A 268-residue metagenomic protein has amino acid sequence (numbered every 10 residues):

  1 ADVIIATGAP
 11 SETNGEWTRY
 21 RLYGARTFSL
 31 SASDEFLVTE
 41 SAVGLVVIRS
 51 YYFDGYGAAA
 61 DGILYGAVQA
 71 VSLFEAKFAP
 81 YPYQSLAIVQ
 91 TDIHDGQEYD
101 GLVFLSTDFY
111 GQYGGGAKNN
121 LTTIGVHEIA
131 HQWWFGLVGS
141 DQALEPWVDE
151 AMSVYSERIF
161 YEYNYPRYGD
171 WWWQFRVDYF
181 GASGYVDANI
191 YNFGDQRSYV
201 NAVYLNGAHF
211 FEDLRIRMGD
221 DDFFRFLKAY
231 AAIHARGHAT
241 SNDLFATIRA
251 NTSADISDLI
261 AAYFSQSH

Functional and structural regions predicted by a protein language model:
A1-V126: Hydrophobic helix-coil surface modules that form long, contiguous segments used for peptide/substrate interaction
L45-R49, A79-L86, A130, M218-F223 (+1 more regions): Loop/turn elements at helix/coil->beta-strand transitions in domains of secreted/extracellular proteins
R49-S50, A87-Q90, V103-L105, W147 (+4 more regions): Structural recognition of the beta-strand scaffold that forms the well-ordered cores of secreted hydrolase catalytic
Y52-G62, Q142-A143, D195-V200, D213 (+1 more regions): Second-shell loop/turn segments in exported
Y65-V68, F104-W173, L227: Zinc-dependent metallopeptidase catalytic helix centered on the HExxH motif and its immediate flanking segment
P80-V89, S140-E145, R167-W171, R225-F226 (+1 more regions): Surface-exposed patches in mature extracellular/periplasmic domains of secreted proteins
Y168, V200-H268: Amphipathic alpha-helical substructures
A182-R197: The feature captures the short pre-catalytic strand/loop hairpin that immediately precedes and shapes the active-site
